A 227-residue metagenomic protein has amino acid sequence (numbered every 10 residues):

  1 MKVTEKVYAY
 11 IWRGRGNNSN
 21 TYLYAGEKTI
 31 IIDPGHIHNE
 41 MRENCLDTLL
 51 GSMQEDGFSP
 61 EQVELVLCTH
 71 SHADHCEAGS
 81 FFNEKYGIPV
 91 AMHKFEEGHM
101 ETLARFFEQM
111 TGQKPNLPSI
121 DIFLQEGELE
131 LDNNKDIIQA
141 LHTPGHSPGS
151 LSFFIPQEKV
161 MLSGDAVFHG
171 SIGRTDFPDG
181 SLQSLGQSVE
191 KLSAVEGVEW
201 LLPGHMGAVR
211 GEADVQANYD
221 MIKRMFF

Functional and structural regions predicted by a protein language model:
M1-D56, S152-G164: Conserved beta-strand hairpin/beta-sheet module of binuclear metal-dependent hydrolase folds, prominently
K2-Y8, E108-G112, N134-D136: Short Pro/Gly-enriched beta-strand edge/turn motifs at strand-loop
Y8, P89, I122, I137-Q139 (+1 more regions): Conserved beta-strand segments of alpha/beta enzyme cores
I11-R13, S119-D121, H142-P144: Short Gly/Pro-enriched turn/cap motifs at secondary-structure boundaries
K28-T29, G127-L129, N134-D136, E158-V160: Well-ordered beta-strand scaffold positions
I30-I32, L67, V90, M161-L162 (+1 more regions): Residue-level marker for buried hydrophobic side chains located in beta-strands that build the well-ordered beta-sheet
H36-N44, F106, K135-F226: Metallo-beta-lactamase
H38-D132, D220-R224: Active-site HxH/HxHxD metal-binding segment of metal-dependent hydrolases
